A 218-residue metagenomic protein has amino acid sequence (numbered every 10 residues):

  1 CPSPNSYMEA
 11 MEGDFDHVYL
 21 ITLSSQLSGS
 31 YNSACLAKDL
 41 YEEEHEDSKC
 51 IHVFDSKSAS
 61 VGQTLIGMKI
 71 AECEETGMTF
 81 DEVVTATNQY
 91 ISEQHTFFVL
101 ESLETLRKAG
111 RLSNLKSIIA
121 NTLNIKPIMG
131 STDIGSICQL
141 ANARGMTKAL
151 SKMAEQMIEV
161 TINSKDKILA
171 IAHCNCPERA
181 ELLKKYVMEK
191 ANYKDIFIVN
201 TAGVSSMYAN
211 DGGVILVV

Functional and structural regions predicted by a protein language model:
C1-A34, L40-E43: Class I S-adenosyl-L-methionine
H17, Q26-S30, A34-D39, C50-H52 (+1 more regions): Mixed-charge interfacial surface used for oligomerization/domain docking and macromolecular partner engagement
E44-S48: Short helix-coil transition/hinge motifs at the ends and kinks of transmembrane helices, capturing the brief
